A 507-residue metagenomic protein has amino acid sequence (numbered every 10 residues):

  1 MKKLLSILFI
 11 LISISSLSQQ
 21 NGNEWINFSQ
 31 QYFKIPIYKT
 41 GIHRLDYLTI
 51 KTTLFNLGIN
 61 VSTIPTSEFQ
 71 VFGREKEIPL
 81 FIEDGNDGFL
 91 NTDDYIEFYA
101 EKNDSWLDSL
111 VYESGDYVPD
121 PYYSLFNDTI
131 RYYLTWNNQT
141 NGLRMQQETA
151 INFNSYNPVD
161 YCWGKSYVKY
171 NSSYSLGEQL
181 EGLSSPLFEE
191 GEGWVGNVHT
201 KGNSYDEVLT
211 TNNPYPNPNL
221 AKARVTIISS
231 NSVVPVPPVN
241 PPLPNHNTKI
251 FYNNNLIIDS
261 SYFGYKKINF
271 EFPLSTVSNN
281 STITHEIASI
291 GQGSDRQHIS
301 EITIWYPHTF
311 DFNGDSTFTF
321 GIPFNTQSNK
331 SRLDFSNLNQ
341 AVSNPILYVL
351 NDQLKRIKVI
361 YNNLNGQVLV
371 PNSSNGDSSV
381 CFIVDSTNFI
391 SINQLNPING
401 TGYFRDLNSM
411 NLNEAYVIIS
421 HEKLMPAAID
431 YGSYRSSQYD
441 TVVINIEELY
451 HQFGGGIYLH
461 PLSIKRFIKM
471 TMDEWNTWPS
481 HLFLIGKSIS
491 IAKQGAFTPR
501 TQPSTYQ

Functional and structural regions predicted by a protein language model:
L4-S15: Sec-dependent N-terminal signal peptides
Q19-K39, L54-E422, P426, S433-S437 (+1 more regions): Structured catalytic cores of large enzymes
H43: Ligand-binding face of N-terminal immunoglobulin V-set domains in extracellular IgSF glycoproteins
D440-T441: Hydrophobic anchor at the start of a short beta-strand that flanks the dinucleotide cofactor-binding loop
N445-E447: Residue-level recognition of beta-strand->loop/alpha-helix junctions
